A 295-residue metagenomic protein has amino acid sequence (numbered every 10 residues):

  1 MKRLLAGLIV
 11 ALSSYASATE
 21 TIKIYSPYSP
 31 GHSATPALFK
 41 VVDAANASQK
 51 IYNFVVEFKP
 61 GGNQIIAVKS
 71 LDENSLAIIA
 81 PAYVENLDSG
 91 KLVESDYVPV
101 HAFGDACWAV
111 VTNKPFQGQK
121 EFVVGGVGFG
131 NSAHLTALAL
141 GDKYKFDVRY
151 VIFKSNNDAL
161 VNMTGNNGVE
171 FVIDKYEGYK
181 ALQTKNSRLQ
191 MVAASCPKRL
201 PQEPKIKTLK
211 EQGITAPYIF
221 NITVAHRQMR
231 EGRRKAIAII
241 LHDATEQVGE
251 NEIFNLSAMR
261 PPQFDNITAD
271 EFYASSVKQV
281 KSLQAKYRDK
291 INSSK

Functional and structural regions predicted by a protein language model:
M1-G7: Sec-dependent signal peptide recognition, specifically the positively charged N-region followed immediately by
I9, N53-F54, K145-V148, P261 (+1 more regions): Secondary-structure boundary/capping signal
I9-S17: Hydrophobic h-region of N-terminal signal peptides that target proteins for export in Gram-negative bacteria
S13-S14, P115, Q228: N-terminal regions of proteins, emphasizing targeting and processing segments when present
E20-N221: Conserved hydrophobic/amphipathic secondary-structure segments that form or flank ligand- or partner-binding grooves
S33, A37, A102, G128-S132 (+4 more regions): Extracytoplasmic/periplasmic, Sec-exported soluble proteins
V41, K205, T215-E250: Bilobed periplasmic-binding protein/Venus flytrap-like ligand-binding cleft at the lobe interface of extracytoplasmic
G232-K295: An extracytoplasmic/periplasmic, membrane-proximal ligand-sensing/linker region
